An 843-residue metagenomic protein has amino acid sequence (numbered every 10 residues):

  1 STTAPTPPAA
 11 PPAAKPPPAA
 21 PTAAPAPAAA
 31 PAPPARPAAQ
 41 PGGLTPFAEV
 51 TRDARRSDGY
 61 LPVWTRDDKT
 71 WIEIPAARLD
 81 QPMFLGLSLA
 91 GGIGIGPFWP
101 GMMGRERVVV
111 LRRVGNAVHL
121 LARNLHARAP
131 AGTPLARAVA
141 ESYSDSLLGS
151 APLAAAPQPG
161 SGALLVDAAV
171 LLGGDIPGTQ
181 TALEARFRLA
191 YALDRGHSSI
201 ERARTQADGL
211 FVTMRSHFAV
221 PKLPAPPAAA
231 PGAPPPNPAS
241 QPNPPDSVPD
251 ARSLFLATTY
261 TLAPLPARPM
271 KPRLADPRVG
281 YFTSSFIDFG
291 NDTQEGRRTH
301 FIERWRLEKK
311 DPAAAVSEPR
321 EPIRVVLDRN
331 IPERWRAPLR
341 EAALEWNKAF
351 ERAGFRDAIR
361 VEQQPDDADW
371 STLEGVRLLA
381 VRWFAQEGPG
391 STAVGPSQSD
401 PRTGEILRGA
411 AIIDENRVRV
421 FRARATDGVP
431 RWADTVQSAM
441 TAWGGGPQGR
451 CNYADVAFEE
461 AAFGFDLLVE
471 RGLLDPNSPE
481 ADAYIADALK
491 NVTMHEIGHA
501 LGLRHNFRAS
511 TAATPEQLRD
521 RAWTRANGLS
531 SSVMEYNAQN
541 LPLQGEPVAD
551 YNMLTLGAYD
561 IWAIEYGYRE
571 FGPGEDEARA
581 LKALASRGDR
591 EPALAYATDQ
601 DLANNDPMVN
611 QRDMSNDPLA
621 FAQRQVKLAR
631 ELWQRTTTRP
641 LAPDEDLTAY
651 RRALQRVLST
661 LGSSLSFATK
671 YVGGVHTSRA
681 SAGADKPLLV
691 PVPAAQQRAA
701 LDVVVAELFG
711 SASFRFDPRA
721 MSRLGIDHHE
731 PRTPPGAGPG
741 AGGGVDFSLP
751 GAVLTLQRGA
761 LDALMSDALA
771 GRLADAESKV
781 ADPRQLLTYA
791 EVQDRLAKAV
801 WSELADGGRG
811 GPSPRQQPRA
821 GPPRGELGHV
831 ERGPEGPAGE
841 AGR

Functional and structural regions predicted by a protein language model:
T2-T70, P75-I331, A349, A353 (+6 more regions): Auxiliary tRNA-acceptor-end handling modules of aminoacyl-tRNA synthetases
I72, W346, G404, H495 (+1 more regions): Divalent metal-coordination and catalytic microenvironments
E333-W335: Short, charged/polar "capping" segments at the starts of alpha-helices and the immediately preceding loops
A337-L344, K348, A483, D487 (+3 more regions): Solvent-exposed, polar/charged alpha-helical surfaces in well-ordered, non-transmembrane soluble domains, broadly
L344-F355, G498-H499, L503, Q539 (+2 more regions): Sec-exported extracytoplasmic/periplasmic mature domains
Q363-A385, D487-L543: The catalytic-center signature of Zn2+-dependent metalloproteases
P479-Y484, A509-R843: Conserved catalytic/binding loops enriched for acidic/polar residues
